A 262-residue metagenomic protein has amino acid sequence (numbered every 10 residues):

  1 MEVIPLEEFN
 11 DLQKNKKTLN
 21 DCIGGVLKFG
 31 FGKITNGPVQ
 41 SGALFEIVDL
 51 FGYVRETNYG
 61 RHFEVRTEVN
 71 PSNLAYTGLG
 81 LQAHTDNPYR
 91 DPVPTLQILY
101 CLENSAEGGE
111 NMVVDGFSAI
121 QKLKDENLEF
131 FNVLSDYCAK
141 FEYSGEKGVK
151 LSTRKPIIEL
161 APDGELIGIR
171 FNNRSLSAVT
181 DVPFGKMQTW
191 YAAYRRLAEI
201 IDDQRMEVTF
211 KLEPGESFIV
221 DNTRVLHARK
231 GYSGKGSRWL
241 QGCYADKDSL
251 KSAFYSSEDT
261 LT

Functional and structural regions predicted by a protein language model:
M1-F31, N36-T262: Active-site environment of non-heme Fe oxygenases that use a 2-His-1-carboxylate facial triad
